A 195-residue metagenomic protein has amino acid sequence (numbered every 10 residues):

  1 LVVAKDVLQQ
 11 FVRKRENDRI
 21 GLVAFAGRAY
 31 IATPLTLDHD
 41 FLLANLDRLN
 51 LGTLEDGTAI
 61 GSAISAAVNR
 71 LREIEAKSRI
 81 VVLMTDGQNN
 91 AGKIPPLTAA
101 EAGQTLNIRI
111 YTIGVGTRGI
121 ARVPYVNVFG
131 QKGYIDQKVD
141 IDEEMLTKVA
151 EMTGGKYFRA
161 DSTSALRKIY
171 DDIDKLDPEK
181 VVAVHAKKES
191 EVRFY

Functional and structural regions predicted by a protein language model:
L1-R79, K93-I94: Membrane-embedded segments
K14, N45-G52, R70, I74 (+5 more regions): Conserved, well-folded catalytic cores of nucleic-acid-processing and energy-transducing macromolecular machines
G21-V23, I80-V82, R109-Y111, F158: A structural signal for isolated positions on well-ordered beta-strands in alpha/beta enzyme cores
F25-G27, T85-D86, I113-T117, S162: Cofactor-binding loop segments of dinucleotide-utilizing enzymes, especially the Rossmann-like FAD- and NAD(P)+-binding
A29-A32, I120, R167: Generic structural signal for helix capping and beta-alpha/helix-loop junctions
E55-T58, N69, S78-I80, G87-M152 (+1 more regions): VWA/integrin I-like adhesion module and closely mimicked acidic/polar interface patches used
E144-L176: Extended, hydrophilic extramembrane loops/domains of integral membrane proteins
E179-Y195: C-terminal signal-anchor/stop-transfer transmembrane helix together with its immediate cytosolic, Lys/Arg-enriched
